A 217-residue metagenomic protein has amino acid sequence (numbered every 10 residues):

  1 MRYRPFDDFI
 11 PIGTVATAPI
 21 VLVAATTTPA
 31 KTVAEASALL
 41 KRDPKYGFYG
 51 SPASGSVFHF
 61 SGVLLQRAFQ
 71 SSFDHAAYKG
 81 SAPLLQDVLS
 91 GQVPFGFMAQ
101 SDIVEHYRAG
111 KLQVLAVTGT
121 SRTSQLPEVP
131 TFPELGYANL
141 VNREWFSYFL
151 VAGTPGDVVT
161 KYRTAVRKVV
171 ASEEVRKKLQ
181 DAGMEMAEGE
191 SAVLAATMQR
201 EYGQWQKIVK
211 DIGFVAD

Functional and structural regions predicted by a protein language model:
M1-I10, S71-S72, Y107-V117, S124-G136: Ligand-binding "clamshell"
M1-P83, F132, W145-K178: Hinge/capping helix and adjacent helix->loop/strand transition within the periplasmic-binding protein
T26, Q100-S101, G119-T120, A152: Short secondary-structure boundary segments
T32, A77, G91-Q92, A99 (+6 more regions): Conserved functional loop/turn residues at catalytic and ligand-binding sites
L40, V63-L64, A68, A82-V93 (+2 more regions): Short helices/loops that flank or line small-molecule/ion binding pockets
D43-G47, S71, L89-M98, K111-V114 (+1 more regions): Alpha-to-beta junction loops
F69-S71, R108, E134, G156-D217: An extracytoplasmic/periplasmic, membrane-proximal ligand-sensing/linker region
Y78, F97-A99, V117, N142 (+1 more regions): Short beta-strand and adjacent tight-turn residues that come in two discontinuous sequence segments and form the edges
